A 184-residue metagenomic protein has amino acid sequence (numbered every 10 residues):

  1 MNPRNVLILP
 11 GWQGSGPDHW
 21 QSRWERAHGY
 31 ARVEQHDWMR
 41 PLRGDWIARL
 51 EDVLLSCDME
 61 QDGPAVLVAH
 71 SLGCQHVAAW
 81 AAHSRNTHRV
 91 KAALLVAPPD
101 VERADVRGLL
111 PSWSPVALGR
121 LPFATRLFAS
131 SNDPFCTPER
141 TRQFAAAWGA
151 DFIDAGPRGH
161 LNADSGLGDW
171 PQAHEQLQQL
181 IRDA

Functional and structural regions predicted by a protein language model:
N2-G63: Active-site catalytic motif of lipid deacylating hydrolases and related acyltransferases
G11, E34-W38, A93-R103: Active-site nucleophile loop of the alpha/beta-hydrolase fold
G14-S15, E102, S131-C136: Acidic catalytic loop of the alpha/beta-hydrolase fold
E25, S131, F135-A150: Conserved loop-alpha-helix segment in the C-terminal half of the alpha/beta-hydrolase fold that carries the catalytic
D45, A163-Q179: Post-His helix in hydrolase/transferase enzymes
V66-V68, A93: Conserved alpha/beta-hydrolase fold motif
V68-A78: Gly/Ala-rich beta-loop-alpha elbow adjacent to hydrolase catalytic centers
L121-P122, L127-A129, D133: Short beta-strand/loop motif that positions the catalytic acidic residue of the alpha/beta-hydrolase fold
